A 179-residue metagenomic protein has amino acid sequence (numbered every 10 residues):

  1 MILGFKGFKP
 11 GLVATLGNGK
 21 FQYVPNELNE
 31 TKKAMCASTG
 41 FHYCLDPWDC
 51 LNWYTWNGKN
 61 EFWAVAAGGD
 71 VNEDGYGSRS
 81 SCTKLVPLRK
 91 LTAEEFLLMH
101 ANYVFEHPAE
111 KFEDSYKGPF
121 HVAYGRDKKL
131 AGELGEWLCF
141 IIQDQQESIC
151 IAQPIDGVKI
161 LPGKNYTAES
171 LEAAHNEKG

Functional and structural regions predicted by a protein language model:
M1-G179: Short, glycine-biased loop/turn motifs at secondary-structure junctions and in low-complexity Ser/Thr/Pro-rich termini
